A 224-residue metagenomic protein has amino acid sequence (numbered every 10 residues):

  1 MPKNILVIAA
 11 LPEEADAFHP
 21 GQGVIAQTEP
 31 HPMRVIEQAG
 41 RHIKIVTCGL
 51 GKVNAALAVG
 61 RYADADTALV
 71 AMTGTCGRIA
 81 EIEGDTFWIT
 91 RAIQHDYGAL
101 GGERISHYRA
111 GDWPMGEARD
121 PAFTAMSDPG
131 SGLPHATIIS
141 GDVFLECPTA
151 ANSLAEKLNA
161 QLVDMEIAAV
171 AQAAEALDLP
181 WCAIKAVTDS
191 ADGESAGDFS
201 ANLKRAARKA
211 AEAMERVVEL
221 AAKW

Functional and structural regions predicted by a protein language model:
P2-G60: N-terminal short beta-loop-beta anion/metal-coordinating cradle
L6, A68-A71: Structural motif
I43-C48, T137-S140, I184: Active-site-proximal beta-strand elements of phosphoester/diester hydrolases
R61-A65, I79-I82, Q172-P180: Alpha-helix C-terminal capping segments
C76-L158: Mid-sequence, gly/pro-rich, charge-dense loop/helix-turn segments that line enzyme active sites
V143-A196: A C-terminal functional module that forms or caps the active site or interfaces directly with catalytic machinery
L179-W181, A186-W224: Regulatory input/activation interfaces that engage signals or partners
